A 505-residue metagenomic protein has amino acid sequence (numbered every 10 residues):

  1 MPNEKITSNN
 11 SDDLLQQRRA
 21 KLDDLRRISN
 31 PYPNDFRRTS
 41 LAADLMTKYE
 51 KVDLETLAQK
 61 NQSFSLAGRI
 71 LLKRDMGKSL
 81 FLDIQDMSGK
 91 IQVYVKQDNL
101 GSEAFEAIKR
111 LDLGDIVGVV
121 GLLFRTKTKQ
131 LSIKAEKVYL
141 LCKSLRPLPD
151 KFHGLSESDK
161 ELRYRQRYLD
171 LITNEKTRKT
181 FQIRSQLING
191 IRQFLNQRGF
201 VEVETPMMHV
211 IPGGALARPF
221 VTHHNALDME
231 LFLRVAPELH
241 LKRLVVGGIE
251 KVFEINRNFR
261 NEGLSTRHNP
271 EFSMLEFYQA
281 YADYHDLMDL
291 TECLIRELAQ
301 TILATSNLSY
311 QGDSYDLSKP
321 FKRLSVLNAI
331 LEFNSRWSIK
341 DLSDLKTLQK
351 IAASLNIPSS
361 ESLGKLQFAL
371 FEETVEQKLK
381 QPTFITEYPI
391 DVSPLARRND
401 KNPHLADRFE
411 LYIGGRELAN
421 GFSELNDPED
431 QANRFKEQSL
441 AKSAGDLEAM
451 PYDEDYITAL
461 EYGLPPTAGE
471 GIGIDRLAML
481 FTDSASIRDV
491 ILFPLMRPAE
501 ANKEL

Functional and structural regions predicted by a protein language model:
P2-S11, D24-L25, N34-D286, R296 (+3 more regions): Class II aminoacyl-tRNA synthetase-like tRNA-binding/catalytic domains
L15, A67, R184, I188 (+8 more regions): Hydrophobic face of alpha-helices
S29, V138, A329, G421: Residue-level signal for inorganic ion chemistry
P31, M76, T177, Q193-V201 (+13 more regions): Intrinsically disordered or highly flexible coil/loop and linker segments, enriched in small and charged/polar residues
Y32-T39, A58-K60, L148-F152, R184 (+9 more regions): Short coil/turn segments at secondary-structure boundaries
L113, L233-E238, G247-N258, N269-M274 (+4 more regions): TRNA-recognition modules of translation machinery and tRNA-sensing kinases, especially anticodon-binding
G213-P219, Q300-G415, E437-L464, K503-L505: Metal-assisted phosphate- and nucleotidyl-transfer catalytic regions
